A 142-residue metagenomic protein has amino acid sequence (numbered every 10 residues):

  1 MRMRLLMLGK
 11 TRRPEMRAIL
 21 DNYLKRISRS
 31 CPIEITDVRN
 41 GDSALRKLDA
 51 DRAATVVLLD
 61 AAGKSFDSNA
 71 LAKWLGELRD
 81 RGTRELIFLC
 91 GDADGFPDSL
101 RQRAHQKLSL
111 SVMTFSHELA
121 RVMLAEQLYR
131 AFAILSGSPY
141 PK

Functional and structural regions predicted by a protein language model:
M1-K142: Post-transcriptional modification and biogenesis factors for structured RNAs of the translation apparatus
